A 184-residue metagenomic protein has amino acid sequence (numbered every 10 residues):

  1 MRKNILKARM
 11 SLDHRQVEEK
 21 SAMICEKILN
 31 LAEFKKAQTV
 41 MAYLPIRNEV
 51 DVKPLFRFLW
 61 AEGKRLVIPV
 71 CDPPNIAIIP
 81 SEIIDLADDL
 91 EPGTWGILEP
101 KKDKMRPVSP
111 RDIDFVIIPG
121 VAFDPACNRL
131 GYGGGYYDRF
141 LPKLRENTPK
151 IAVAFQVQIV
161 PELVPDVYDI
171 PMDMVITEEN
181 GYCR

Functional and structural regions predicted by a protein language model:
M1-D112: N-terminal active-site beta-alpha-beta segment that forms phosphate/nucleotide-binding and substrate-recognition loops
M10, L86, K101, R111-V116 (+2 more regions): Surface-exposed, charge/polar-rich loops and edge strands
R106, R129-L130: Short capping loops/turns at secondary-structure boundaries
P119-V121: Active-site/ligand-binding-proximal alpha/beta "capping" segment
G133: Short polar/charged helix/loop
Y136: Charged, gly/pro-rich active-site loop segments
